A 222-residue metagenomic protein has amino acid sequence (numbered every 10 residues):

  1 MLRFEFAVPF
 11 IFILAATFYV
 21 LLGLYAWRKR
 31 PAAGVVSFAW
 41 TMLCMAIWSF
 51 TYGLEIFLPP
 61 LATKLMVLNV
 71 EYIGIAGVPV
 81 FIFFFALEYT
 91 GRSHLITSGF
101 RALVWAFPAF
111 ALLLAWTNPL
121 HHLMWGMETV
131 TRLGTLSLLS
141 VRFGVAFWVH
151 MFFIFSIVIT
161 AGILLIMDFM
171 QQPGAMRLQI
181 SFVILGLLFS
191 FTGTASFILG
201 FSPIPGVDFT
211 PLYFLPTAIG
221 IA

Functional and structural regions predicted by a protein language model:
M1-F18, A146-I154: Hydrophobic transmembrane alpha-helical segments in integral membrane proteins
I11-K29, V36-P59, I73-F84, V104-H122 (+2 more regions): Hydrophobic alpha-helical transmembrane segments of multi-pass membrane proteins
L14-A16, I75-P79, V149-A161, L188 (+1 more regions): Generic alpha-helical transmembrane segments
V20-Y25, F81-E88, I154-Q172, I221-A222: Alpha-helical transmembrane segments in multipass membrane proteins, preferentially the mid-helix core
Y25-S37, Y89-F100, M167-Q179, G206: Membrane-interface helix-boundary motifs at transmembrane edges
A39, Y52-G53, M151, M167-F169 (+1 more regions): Interfacial "cap-and-anchor" motif at the non-cytosolic start of specific transmembrane alpha-helices
A62-I73, I204-F214: Non-cytosolic membrane-interface motifs at loop->transmembrane helix junctions
T90-F147, R177-L187: The cytoplasmic-loop to transmembrane-helix boundary for the fourth helix
